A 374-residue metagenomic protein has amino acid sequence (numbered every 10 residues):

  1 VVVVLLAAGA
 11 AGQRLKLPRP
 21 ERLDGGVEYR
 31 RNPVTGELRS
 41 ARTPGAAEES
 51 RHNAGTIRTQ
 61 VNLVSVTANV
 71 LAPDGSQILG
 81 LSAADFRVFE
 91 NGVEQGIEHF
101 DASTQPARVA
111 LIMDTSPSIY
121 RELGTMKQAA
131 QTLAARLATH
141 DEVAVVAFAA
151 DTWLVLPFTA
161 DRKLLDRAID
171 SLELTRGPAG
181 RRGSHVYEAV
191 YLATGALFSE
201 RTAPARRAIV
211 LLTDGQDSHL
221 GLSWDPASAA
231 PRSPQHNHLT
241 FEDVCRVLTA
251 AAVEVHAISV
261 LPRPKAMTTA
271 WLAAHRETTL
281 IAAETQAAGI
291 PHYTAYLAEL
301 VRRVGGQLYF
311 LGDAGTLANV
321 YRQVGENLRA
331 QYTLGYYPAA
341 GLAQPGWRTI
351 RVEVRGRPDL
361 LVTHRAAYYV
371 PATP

Functional and structural regions predicted by a protein language model:
V1-A7: Bacterial N-terminal signal peptides
G12-P374: Scaffold/interface architecture of coatomer-like assemblies
